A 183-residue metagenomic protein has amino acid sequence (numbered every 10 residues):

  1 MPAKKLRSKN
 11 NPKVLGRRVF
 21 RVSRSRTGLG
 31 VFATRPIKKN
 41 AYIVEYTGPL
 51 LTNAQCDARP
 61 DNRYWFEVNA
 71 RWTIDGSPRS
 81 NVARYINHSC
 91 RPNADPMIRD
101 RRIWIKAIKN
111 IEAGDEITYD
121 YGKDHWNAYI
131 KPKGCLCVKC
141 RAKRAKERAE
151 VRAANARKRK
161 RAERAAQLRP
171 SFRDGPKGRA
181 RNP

Functional and structural regions predicted by a protein language model:
P2-M97, R148, A153-K160, F172-D174 (+1 more regions): Catalytic cores of histone-lysine modification enzymes
A3, C90-P183: C-terminal SET catalytic tail plus cysteine-rich post-SET Zn-binding segment of SAM-dependent SET-domain
